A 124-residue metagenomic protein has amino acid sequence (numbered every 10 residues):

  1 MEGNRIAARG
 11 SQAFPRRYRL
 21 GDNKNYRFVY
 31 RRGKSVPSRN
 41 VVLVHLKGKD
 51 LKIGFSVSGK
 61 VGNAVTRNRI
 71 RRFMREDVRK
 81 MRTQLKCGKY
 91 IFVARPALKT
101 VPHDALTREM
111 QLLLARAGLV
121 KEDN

Functional and structural regions predicted by a protein language model:
M1-N124: Positively charged, solvent-exposed patches that mediate nucleic-acid binding
